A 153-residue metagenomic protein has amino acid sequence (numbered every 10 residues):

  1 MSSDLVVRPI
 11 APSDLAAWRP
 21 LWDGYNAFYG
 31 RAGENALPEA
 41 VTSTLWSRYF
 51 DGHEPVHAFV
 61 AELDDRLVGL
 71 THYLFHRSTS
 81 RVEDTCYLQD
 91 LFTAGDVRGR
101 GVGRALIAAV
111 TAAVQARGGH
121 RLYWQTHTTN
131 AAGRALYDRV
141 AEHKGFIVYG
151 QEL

Functional and structural regions predicted by a protein language model:
V6-P20: A short beta-loop-alpha structural element at the N-terminal edge of CoA-dependent acyl/N-acetyltransferase catalytic
L15, D23-W46: Conserved GNAT-fold acetyl-CoA-binding loop/helix
S47-V60, Y87, H143: A short helix-loop-beta-strand connector motif used in the catalytic cores of GNAT acetyltransferases and, in some
V60, R66-F75: Conserved beta-strand in the GNAT
L74, L91-R98: A short, internal acetyl-CoA/4′-phosphopantetheine-binding micro-motif in the GNAT/acyltransferase core
V97, G101-A109: Conserved acetyl-CoA pyrophosphate-binding loop and the N-cap/start of the following alpha-helix in GNAT-like
R104, T128-I147: Conserved active-site alpha-helix within GNAT-family acetyltransferase domains
Q115-T126: Conserved GNAT acetyl-CoA-binding A-motif
